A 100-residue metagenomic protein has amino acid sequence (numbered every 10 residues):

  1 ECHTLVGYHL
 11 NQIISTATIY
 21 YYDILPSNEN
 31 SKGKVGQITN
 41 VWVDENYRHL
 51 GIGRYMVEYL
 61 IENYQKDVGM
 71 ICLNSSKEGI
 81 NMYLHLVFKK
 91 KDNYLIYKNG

Functional and structural regions predicted by a protein language model:
E1-T4: N-terminal first-folded block
V6, Q12-Y21, Q37, W42: Conserved beta-strand in the GNAT
Y21-P26, C72-N74, I80, L84 (+1 more regions): Conserved catalytic-core motifs of GNAT/GCN5-like acyltransferases
E29-E45: Conserved acetyl-CoA binding element of GNAT-fold acetyltransferases
E29-G33, G51, N74: Residues at secondary-structure transition points
Y47, G51-Y59: Conserved acetyl-CoA pyrophosphate-binding loop and the N-cap/start of the following alpha-helix in GNAT-like
Y64-S76: Conserved GNAT acetyl-CoA-binding A-motif
